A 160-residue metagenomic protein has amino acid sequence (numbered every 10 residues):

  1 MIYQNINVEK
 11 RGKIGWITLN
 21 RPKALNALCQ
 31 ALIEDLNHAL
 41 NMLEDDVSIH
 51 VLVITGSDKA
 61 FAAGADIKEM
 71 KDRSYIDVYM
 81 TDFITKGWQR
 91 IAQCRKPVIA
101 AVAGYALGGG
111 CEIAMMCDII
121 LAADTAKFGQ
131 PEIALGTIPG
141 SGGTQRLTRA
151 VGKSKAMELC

Functional and structural regions predicted by a protein language model:
M1-S57, Q89: Conserved CoA-thioester-binding segment of acyl-CoA-metabolizing enzymes
I17, I54, D66, I113-A114: Hydrophobic/aromatic residues within transmembrane alpha-helices of multi-pass small-molecule transporters
N20, A65, A103: Histidine-centered beta-alpha loop that forms part of the nucleotide-sugar donor binding/catalytic region in diverse
C29-L32, M80, L107, G140: Short, conserved glycine- and acidic-residue-centered signature motifs in active-site or ligand-binding loops
L32-D35, F83, I113: Hydrophobic alpha-helical membrane-association signature
S48, G56-R90, A106, G136: Glycine- (often His-adjacent) and acidic-residue-rich active-site loop that binds/positions the CoA thioester
A92-C160: Crotonase-fold acyl-CoA enzyme core
